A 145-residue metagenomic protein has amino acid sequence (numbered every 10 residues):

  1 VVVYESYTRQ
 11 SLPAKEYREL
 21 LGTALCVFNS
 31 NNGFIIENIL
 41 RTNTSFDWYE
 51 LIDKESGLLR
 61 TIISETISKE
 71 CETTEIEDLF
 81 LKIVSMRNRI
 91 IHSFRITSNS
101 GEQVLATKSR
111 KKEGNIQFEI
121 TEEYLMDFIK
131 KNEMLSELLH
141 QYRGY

Functional and structural regions predicted by a protein language model:
V1-T61, T74-S85, H92, I96-N99 (+1 more regions): Amphipathic alpha-helical interface elements
E65-T74: Short, solvent-exposed, charged loop/turn and helix-capping segments that join or cap alpha-helices on peripheral
E102-E119: Short secondary-structure subsegments characteristic of cysteine-rich extracellular domains
